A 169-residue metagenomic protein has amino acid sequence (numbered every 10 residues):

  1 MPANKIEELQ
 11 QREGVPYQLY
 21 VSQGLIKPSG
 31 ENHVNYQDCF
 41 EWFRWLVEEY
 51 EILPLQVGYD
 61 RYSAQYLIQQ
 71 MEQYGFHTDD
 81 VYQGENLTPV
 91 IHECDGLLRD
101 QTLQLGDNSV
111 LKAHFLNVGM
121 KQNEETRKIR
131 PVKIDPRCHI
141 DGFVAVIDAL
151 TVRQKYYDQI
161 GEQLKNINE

Functional and structural regions predicted by a protein language model:
M1-Q83, T88, H92, L105 (+1 more regions): RNase H-like, metal-dependent nuclease domains and their acidic two-metal-ion catalytic environment used
H92-D100: Short, surface-exposed amphipathic charged segments that create phosphate/polyanion-binding patches used for binding
